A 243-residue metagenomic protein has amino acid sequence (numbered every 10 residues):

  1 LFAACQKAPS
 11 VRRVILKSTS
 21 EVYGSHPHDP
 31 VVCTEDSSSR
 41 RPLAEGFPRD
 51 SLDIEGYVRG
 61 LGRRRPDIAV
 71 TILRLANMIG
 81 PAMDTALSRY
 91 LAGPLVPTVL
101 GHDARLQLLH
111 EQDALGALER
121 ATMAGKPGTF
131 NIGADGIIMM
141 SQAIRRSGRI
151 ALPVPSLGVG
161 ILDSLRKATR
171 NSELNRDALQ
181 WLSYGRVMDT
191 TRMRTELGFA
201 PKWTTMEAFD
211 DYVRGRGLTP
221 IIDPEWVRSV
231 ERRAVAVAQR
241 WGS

Functional and structural regions predicted by a protein language model:
L1-G46: Conserved Rossmann-fold NAD(P)-dependent oxidoreductase catalytic core, especially the SDR/UDP-sugar
I15-T19, R74-A76, G133: Active-site beta-alpha turn of Rossmann-fold NAD(P)-dependent dehydrogenases/reductases
V22, M78-G80, A114: Conserved sequence/active-site signature of Rossmann-fold short-chain dehydrogenase/reductase
P27-I72, N77, T98: Catalytic helix-loop patch of NAD(P)-dependent Rossmann-fold dehydrogenases
S38-A44, S88-D113: A conserved pocket-lining segment of Rossmann-fold NAD(P)-dependent short-chain dehydrogenase/reductase
L52, R65-I68, I79-R89, R120-N131 (+1 more regions): Glycine/proline-rich active-site loop of Rossmann-fold NAD(P)-dependent oxidoreductases
I72, H102-L115, T129, M140 (+3 more regions): Conserved loop-to-helix N-cap of the C-terminal "lid" that shapes the substrate pocket in Rossmann-like
L115-D177, T190, F209-D210, T219-R233 (+1 more regions): Mid/C-terminal beta-alpha module of Rossmann-like enzyme folds, strongest in SDR-family dehydrogenases/epimerases
